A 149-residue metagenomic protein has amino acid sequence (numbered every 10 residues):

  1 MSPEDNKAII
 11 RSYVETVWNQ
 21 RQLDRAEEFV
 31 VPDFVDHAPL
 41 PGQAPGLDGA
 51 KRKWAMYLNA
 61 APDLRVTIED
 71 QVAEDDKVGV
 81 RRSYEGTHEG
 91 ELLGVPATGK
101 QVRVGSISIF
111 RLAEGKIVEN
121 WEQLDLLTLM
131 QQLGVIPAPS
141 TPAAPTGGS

Functional and structural regions predicted by a protein language model:
M1-S149: C-terminal and inter-domain tail/linker signature
